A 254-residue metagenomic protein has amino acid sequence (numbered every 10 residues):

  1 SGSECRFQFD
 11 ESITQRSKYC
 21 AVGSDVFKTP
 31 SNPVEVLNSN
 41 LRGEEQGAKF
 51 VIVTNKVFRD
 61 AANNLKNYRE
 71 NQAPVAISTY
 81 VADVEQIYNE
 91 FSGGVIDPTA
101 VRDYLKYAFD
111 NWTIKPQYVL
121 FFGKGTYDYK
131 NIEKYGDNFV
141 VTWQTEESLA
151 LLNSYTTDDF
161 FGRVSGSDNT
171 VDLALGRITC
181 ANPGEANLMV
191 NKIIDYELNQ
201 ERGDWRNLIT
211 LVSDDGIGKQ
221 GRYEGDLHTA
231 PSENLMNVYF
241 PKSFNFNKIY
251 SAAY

Functional and structural regions predicted by a protein language model:
S1-Y254: Cysteine-dependent hydrolase recognition
